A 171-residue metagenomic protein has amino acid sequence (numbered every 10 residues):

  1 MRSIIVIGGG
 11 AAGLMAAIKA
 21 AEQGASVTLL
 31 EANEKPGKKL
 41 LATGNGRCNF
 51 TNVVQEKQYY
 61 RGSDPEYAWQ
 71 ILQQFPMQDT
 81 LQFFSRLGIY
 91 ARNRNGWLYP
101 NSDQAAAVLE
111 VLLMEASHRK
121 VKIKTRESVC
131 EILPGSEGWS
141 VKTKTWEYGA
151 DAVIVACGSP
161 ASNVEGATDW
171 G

Functional and structural regions predicted by a protein language model:
M1-A12, T28: Beta1/beta-strand and adjacent pyrophosphate-binding region of the FAD-binding site in flavoprotein oxidoreductases
I5, A21-N45: Glycine-rich FAD pyrophosphate-binding loop
G13-M15, C157: Short glycine/serine/threonine-rich phosphate/pyrophosphate-binding segments that cradle anionic phosphate groups
N45-N95: Glycine-rich active-site loop/strand segments that organize a redox cofactor
R86-V111, H118: Mobile, glycine/GP-rich and aromatic-enriched active-site lid/loop segments adjacent to catalytic centers
A106-A107, V111-G171: Predominantly flavin-linked oxidoreductase catalytic cores and closely associated redox partners
